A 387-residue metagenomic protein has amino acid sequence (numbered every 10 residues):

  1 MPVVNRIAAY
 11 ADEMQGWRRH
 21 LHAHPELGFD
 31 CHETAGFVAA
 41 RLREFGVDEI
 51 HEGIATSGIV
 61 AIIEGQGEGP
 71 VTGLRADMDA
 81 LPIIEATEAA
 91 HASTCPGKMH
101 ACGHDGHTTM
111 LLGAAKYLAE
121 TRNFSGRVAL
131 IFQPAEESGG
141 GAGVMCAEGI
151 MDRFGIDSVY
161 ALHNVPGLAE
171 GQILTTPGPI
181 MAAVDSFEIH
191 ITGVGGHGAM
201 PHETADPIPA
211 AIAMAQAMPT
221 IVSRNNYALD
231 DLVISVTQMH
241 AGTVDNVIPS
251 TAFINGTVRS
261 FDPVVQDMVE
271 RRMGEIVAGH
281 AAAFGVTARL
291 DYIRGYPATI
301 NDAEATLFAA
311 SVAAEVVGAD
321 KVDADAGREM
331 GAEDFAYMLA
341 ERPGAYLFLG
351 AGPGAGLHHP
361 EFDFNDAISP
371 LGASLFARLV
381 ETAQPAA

Functional and structural regions predicted by a protein language model:
M1-H100, D105, T109-F124: Acidic/His- and Gly-rich active-site-bordering loop/insert found across diverse amide/peptide-bond hydrolases
L21, A61, L74, H104 (+8 more regions): Divalent metal-coordination and catalytic microenvironments
H24, H202-P209, P263-E270: Active-site pocket-shaping loop/turn-to-helix segments
C31, I59-V60, A80-M99, D105-G106 (+3 more regions): Histidine/acidic-residue-rich, glycine-tolerant segments that coordinate divalent metal ions
D48, I156-D157, P343: Conserved acidic residues
G73-R75, I84, F187-I189, Y346-A351: Non-cysteine beta-strand/loop elements that form the S-adenosyl-L-methionine
I212-A387: Metal-dependent amide/peptide-bond hydrolase catalytic core, centered on the "pita-bread" metallohydrolase fold
